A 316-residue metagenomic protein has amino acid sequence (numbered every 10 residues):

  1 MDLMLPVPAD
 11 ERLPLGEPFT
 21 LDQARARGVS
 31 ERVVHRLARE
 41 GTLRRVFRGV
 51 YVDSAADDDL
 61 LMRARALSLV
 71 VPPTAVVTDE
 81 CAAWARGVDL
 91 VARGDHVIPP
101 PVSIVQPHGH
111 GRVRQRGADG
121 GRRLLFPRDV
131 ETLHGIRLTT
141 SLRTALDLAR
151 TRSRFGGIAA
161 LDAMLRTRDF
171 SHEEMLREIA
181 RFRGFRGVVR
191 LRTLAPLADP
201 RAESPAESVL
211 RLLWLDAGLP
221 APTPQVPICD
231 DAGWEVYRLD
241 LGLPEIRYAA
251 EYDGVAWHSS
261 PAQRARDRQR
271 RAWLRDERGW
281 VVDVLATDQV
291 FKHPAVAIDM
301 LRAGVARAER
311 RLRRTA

Functional and structural regions predicted by a protein language model:
M1-G187, A306-A316: Short gly/ser-rich loop at a beta-strand->alpha-helix junction or flexible surface loop bordering the NTP-binding
D2-L5, R12-L15, L165-A316: Surface segments flanking catalytic/ligand-binding clefts of nucleic-acid enzymes
